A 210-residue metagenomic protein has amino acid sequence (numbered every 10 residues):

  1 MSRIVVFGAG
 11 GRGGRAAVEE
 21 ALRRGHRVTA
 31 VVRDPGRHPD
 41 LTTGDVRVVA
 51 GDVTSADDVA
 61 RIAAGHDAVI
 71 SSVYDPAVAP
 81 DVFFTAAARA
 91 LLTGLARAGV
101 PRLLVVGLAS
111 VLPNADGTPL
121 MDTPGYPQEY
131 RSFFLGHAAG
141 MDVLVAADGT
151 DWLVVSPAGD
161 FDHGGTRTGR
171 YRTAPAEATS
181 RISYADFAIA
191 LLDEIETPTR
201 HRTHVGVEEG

Functional and structural regions predicted by a protein language model:
I4-R24: N-terminal Rossmann NAD(P)H-binding glycine-rich loop of SDR-like oxidoreductase domains
R27-T29, P35, R89-S132, V145-A146: Conserved Rossmann-fold NAD(P)-dependent oxidoreductase catalytic core, especially the SDR/UDP-sugar
G44-H66: Conserved Rossmann-fold cofactor-binding substructure of NAD(P)-dependent oxidoreductases
A63, D67-I70, L104: N-terminal Rossmann-like NAD(P) cofactor-binding module of classical short-chain dehydrogenase/reductase
S71, P76-L103, L135-A139: NAD(P)-cofactor binding segment of oxidoreductase domains
G136, S180-L192: Substrate-positioning beta->alpha
D142-H163: Conserved beta-loop-beta element that borders a ligand/cofactor-binding pocket
A147-D148, G164-G169, E194-T203: Glycine/proline-rich active-site loop of Rossmann-fold NAD(P)-dependent oxidoreductases
